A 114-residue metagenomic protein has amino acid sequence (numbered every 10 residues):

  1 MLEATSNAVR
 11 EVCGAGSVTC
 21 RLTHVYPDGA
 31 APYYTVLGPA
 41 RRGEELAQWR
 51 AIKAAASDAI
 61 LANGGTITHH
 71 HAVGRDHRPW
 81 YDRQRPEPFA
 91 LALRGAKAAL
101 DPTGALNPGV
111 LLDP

Functional and structural regions predicted by a protein language model:
M1-P114: Conserved glycine-rich FAD pyrophosphate-binding loop
